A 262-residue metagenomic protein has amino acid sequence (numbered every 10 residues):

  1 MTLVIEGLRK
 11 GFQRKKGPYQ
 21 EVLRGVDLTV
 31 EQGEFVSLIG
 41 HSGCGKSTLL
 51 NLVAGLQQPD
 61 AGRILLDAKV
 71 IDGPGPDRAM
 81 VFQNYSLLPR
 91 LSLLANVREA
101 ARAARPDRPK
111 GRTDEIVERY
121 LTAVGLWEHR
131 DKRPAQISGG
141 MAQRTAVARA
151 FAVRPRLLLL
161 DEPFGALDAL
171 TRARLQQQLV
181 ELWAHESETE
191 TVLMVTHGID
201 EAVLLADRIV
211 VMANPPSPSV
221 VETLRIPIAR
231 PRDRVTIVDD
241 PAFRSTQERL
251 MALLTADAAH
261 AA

Functional and structural regions predicted by a protein language model:
I39-H41: The feature captures the beta-strand-to-loop junction immediately N-terminal to the Walker
A54: Helix-to-loop junction immediately C-terminal to a conserved catalytic motif
G62-P74: Conserved ABC transporter NBD signature motif
L94-R102, D114: Short helical segment in ABC ATPase nucleotide-binding domains corresponding to the A-loop/adjacent helical element
P109-H129, V180-E181: Conserved ABC ATPase "signature" region
R133-I137, M141: Conserved ABC ATPase signature
A152-R156: A short, proline-enriched helix->beta-strand linker immediately N-terminal to the Walker B motif in ABC-type P-loop
